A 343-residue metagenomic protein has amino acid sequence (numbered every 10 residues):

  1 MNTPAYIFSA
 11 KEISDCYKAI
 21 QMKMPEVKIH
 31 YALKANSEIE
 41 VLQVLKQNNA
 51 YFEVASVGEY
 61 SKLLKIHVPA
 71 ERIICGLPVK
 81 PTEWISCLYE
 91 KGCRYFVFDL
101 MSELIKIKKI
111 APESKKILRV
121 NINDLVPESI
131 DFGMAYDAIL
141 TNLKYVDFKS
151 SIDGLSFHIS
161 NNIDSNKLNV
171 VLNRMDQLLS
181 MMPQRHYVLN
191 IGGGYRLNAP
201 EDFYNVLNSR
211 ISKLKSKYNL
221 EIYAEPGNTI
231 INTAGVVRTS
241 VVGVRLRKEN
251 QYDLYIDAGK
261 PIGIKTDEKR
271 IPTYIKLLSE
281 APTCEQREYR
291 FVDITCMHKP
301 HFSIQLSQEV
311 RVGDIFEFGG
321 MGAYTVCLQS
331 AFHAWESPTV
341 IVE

Functional and structural regions predicted by a protein language model:
M1-F96, M101-S114, S150-S151, Q184-R185 (+1 more regions): A charged N-terminal "starter" segment
F8-K11, D15, N36, E40 (+8 more regions): Conserved active-site and cofactor/substrate-binding residues in soluble primary-metabolism enzymes
I13, K34, S56, L88 (+6 more regions): Conserved, mostly hydrophobic/aromatic
Y31, F52-A55, C75, F96-L100 (+5 more regions): General beta-strand structural signal in soluble alpha/beta enzymes
A35-S37, G58-E59, V79-P81, L100-S102 (+6 more regions): Active-site-proximal loop/turn and secondary-structure-junction residues that shape catalytic pockets, frequently
K115-N121: ATP-grasp fold ATP-binding core
D124-V244, H333: Active-site loop/helix belt of alpha/beta enzymes
E221-E343: Charged (often Lys/Glu-rich) extended helix/loop segments that serve as interaction or gating elements
